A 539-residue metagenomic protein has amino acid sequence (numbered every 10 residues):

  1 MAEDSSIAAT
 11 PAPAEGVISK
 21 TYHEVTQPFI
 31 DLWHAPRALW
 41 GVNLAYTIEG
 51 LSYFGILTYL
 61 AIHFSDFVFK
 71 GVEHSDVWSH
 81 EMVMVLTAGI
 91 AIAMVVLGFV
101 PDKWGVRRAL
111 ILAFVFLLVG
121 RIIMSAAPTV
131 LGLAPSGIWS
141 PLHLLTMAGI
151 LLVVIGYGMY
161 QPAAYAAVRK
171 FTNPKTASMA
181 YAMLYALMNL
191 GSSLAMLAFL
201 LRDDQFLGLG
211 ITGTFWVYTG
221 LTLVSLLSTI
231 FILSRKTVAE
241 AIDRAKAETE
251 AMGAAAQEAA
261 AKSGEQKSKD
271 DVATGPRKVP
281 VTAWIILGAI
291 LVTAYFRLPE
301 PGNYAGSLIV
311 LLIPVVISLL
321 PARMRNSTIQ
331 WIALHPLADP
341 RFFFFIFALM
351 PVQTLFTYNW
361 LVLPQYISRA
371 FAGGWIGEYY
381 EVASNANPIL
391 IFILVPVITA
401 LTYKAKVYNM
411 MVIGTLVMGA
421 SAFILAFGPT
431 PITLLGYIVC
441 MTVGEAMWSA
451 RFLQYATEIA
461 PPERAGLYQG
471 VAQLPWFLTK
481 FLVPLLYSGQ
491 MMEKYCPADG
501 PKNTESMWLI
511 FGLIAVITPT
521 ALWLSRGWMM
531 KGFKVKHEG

Functional and structural regions predicted by a protein language model:
T58-H80, D204, L361-E381: Short amphipathic helix-loop junctions that connect adjacent transmembrane helices in Major Facilitator Superfamily/SLC
I90-I92, I309-P321, I376-Y403, G414: Transmembrane alpha-helices of Major Facilitator/SLC transporters
A93-V106, D203, I393-V407: Helix-to-loop junctions at the C-terminal end of transmembrane segments in multipass secondary transporters
V115-P141, L416-P429: C-terminal ends and interior cores of transmembrane alpha-helices in multi-pass membrane transporters/permeases
M159-N173, I367, A446-P461: Intracellular juxtamembrane helix-capping segments at the cytosolic ends of symmetry-related transmembrane helices
S178-D203, T219-S225, V471-Y487: Glycine-rich segments within core transmembrane alpha-helices of 12-TM secondary carriers
T212-F231, T282-L287, G306-P314, K502-G527: Symmetry-related core transmembrane helices of the 12-TM Major Facilitator Superfamily/SLC fold
